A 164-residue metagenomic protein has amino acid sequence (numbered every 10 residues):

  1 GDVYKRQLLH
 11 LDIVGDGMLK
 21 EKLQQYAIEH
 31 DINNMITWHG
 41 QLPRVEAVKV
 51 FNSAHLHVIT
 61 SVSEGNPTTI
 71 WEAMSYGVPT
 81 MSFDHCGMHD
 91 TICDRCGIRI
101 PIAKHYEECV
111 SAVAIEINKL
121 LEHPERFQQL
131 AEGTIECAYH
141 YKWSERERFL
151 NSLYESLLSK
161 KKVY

Functional and structural regions predicted by a protein language model:
G1-Y4: Short, small-residue-biased leader/transition segments that mark boundaries at the very start of proteins
K22-L42: Nucleotide-activated donor-binding/catalytic signature segment of Leloir-type glycosyltransferases, i.e., the conserved
Q41-L42, K49-A54: Short alpha-helical donor nucleotide-sugar binding micro-motif in glycosyltransferases
V48, P67-S75, H89-D90: Short alpha-helical segment that forms part of, or immediately flanks, the ligand-binding pocket in carbohydrate-active
V62: Aromatic "clamp/platform" in nucleotide-sugar-dependent glycosyltransferases that forms part of the donor/acceptor
P79-S82: Short hydrophobic beta-strand element within catalytic cores of glycosyltransferases and related nucleotide-activated
H89-N118: Change "using UDP/GDP/dTDP sugars" to "using nucleotide sugars
R126-H140, S152: A short, well-ordered alpha-helix in the C-terminal region of glycosyltransferases
